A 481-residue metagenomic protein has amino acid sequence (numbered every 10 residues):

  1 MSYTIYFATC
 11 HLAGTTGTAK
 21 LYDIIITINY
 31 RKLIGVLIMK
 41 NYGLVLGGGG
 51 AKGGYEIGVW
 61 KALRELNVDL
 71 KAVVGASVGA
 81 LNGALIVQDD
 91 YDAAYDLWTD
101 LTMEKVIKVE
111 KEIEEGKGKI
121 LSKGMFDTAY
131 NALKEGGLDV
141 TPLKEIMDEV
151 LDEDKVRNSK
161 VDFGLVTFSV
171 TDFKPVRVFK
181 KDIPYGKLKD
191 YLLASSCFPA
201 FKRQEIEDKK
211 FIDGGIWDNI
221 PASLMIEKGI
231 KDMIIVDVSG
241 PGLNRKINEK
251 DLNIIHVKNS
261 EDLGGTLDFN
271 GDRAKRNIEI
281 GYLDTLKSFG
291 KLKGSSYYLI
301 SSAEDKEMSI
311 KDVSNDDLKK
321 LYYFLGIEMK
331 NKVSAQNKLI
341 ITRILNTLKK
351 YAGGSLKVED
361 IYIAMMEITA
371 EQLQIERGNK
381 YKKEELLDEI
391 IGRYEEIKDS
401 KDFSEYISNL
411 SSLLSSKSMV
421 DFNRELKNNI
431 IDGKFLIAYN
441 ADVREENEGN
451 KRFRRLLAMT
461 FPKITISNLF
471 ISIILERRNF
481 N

Functional and structural regions predicted by a protein language model:
G14-G17: Charged/polar low-complexity intrinsically disordered segments
K20-I38: Short, Lys/Arg-enriched N-terminal segments with co-localized hydrophobic residues within the first ~10-30 amino acids
G35-A76, A84-N481: Patatin-like phospholipase
